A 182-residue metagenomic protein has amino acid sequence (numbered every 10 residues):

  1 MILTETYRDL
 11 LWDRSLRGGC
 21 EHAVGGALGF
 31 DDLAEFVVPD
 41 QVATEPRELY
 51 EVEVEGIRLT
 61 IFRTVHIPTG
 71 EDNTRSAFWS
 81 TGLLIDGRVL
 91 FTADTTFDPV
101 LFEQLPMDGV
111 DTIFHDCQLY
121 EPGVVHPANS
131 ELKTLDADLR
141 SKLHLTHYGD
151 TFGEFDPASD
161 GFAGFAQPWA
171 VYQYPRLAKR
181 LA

Functional and structural regions predicted by a protein language model:
M1-L90, R140-K142, T151-A182: Binuclear metal-dependent hydrolase catalytic cores
T95-A182: Cap/insert and terminal regions of metallo-dependent hydrolase folds
